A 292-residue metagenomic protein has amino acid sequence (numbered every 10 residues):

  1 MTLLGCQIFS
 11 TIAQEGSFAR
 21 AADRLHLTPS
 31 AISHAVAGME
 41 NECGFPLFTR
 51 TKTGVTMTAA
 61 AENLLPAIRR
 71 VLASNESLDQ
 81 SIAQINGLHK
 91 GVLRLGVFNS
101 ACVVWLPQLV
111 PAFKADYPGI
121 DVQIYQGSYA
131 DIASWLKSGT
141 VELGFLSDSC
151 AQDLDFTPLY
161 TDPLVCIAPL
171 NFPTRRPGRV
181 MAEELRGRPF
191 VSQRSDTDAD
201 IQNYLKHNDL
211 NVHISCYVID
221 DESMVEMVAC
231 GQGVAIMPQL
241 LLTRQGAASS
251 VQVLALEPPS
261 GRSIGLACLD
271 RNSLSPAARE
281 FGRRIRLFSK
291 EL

Functional and structural regions predicted by a protein language model:
T11-H26: Short helix-boundary/capping micro-motifs
E40-A59: A short LG(V/I)-centered, amphipathic sequence patch enriched for acidic residue(s) preceding the LG motif
K90-Q152, V218: Central regulatory/effector-binding core of bacterial HTH transcription factors
G96, L164, V180-D198, R286-S289: Short loop->beta-strand "edge-of-pocket" segments that line small-molecule binding or catalytic clefts across diverse
S128-A133, K137-T140, S147, D196-Q252: Hydrophobic hinge/microswitch elements
D153-F190: Flexible hinge/capping segments at coil-to-helix
D153-P158, D162, S223-R271, E280: Beta-alpha-beta core module
T174, R188-D209, L274-A278, G282 (+1 more regions): Secondary-structure junction motif
